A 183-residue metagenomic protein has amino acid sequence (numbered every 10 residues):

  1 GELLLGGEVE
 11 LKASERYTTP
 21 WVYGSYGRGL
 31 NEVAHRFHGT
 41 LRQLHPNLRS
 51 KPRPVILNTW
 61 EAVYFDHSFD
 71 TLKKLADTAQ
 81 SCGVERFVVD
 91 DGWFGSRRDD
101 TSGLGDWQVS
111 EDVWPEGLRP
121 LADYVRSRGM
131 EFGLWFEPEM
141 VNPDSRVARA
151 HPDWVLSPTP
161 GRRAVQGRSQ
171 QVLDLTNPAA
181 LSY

Functional and structural regions predicted by a protein language model:
G1-N47, F65-F69: Beta-strand-rich recognition/accessory modules
S50-Y183: Aromatic-lined carbohydrate-binding/catalytic grooves of carbohydrate-active enzymes
